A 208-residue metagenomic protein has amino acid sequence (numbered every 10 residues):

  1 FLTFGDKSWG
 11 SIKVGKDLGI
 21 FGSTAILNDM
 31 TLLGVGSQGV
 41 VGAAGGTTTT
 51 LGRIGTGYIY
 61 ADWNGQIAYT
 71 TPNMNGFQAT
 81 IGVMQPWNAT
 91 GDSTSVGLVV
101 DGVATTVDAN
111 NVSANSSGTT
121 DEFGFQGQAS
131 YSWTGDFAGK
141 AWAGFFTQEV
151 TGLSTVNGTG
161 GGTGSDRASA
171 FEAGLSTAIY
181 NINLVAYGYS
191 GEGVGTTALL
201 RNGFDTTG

Functional and structural regions predicted by a protein language model:
F1-A89, D121, S130-W133, T177: Outer membrane beta-barrel
K7, K13-K16, T94, T105-T106 (+1 more regions): Context-gated lysine
S8, K13, L32-S37, A43 (+10 more regions): Intrinsically disordered, low-complexity segments enriched in small/polar residues
N28, N64, N73-N75, N88 (+5 more regions): Detector for Asparagine
R53-I59, A89-T120, T151-G164, T197-T206: Outer-membrane beta-barrel domain signature
T120-G208: Detector for outer-membrane/organellar transmembrane beta-barrel domains, recognizing the amphipathic beta-strand
